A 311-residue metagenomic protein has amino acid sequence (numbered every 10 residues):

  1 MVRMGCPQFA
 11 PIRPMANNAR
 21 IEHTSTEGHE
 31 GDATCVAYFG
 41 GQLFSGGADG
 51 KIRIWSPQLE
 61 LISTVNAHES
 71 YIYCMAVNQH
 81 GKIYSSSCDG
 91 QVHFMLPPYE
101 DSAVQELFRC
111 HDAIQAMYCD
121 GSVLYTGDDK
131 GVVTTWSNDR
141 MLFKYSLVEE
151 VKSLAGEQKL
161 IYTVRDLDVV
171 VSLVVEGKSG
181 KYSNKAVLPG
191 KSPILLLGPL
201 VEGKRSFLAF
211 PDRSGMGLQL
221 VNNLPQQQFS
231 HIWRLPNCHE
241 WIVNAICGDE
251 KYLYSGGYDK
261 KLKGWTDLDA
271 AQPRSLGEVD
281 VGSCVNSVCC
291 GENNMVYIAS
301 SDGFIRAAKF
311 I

Functional and structural regions predicted by a protein language model:
C6-E30: A short helix->beta-strand "capping" segment at the edge of beta-propeller domains
S25-A33, V65-Y73, L107-Q115, Y145-V151 (+3 more regions): WD40/WD-repeat beta-propeller blade N-cap
S25-G50: Beta-strand-rich domains and repeat architectures in extracellular enzymes and scaffolds, especially beta-propellers
G31-T34, D49-R53, S70-Y73, D89-H93 (+8 more regions): Short coil/turn segments within WD40 beta-propeller repeats
V36, M75, M117, L154 (+3 more regions): Hydrophobic core register within WD40 beta-propeller blades
L43-G47, I83-S87, L124-G127, I161-R165 (+3 more regions): Conserved beta-strand element within WD40/beta-propeller blades
S56-E60, L96-E100, S137-R140, V174-K178 (+3 more regions): Short loop/turn segments that connect beta-strands within beta-propeller blades
V285-I311: Blade-level signature of beta-propeller repeat domains, shared across WD40, Kelch, NHL, RCC1 and BNR/Asp-box propellers
